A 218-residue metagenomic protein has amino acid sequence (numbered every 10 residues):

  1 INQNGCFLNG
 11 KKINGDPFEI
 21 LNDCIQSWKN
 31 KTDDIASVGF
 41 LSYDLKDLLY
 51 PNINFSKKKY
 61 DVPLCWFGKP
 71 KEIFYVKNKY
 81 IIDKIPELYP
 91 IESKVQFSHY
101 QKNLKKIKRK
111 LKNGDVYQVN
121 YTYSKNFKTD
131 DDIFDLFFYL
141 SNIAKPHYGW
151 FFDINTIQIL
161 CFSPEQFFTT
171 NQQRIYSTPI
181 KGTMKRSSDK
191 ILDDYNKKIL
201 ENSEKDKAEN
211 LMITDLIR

Functional and structural regions predicted by a protein language model:
I1-R218: Extended alpha-helical targeting/anchoring segments, especially N-terminal organellar/secretory targeting helices
